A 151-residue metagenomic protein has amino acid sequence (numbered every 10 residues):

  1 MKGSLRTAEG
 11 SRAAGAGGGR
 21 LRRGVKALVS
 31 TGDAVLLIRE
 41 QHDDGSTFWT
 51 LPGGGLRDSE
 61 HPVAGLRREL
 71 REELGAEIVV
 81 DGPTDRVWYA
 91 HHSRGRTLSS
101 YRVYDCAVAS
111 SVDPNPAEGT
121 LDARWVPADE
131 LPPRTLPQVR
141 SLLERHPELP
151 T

Functional and structural regions predicted by a protein language model:
M1-G3, R23-V25, D33, S99-R102 (+1 more regions): Change "...and in nucleic-acid phosphodiester-cleaving endonucleases..." to "...and in nucleic-acid processing enzymes
M1-K26: Acidic, metal-coordinating catalytic segment for phosphate/diphosphate chemistry, firing primarily on the Nudix
G17-L21, F48, R94-S100, A117-T120: A generic structural micro-feature
S30, A34-E72, A76: Conserved Nudix-box catalytic region and its N-terminal flanking loop in Nudix hydrolases and closely related
E77-R86: A short coil-to-beta-strand element that immediately follows conserved catalytic motifs
V87-D113: Active-site-adjacent beta-strand/loop module that shapes the phosphate/pyrophosphate-binding cleft
R102-D105, P114-P147: NUDIX/MutT-family hydrolases
